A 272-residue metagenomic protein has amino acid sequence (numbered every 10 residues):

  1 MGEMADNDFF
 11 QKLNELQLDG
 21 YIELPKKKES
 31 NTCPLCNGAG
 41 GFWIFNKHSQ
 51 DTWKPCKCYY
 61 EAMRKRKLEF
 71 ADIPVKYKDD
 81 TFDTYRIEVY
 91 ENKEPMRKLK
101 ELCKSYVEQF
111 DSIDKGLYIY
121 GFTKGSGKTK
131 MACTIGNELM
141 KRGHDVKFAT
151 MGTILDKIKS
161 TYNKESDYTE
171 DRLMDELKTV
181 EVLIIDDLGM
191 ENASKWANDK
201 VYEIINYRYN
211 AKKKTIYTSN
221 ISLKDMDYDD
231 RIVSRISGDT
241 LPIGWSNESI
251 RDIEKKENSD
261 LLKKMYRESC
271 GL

Functional and structural regions predicted by a protein language model:
M1-E94, I253-L272: A short, basic N-terminal segment
G2-A5, D156-T161, M190-L272: Replace "adjacent to P-loop NTPase cores in ATP/GTP-dependent enzymes" with "adjacent to NTP-binding cores
C36, Y85, A132, T150 (+4 more regions): Conserved RecA-like P-loop NTPase ATPase core
I87-L117: Pre-Walker A (pre-P-loop) alpha-helix and adjacent loop at the N terminus of AAA/AAA+ ATPase modules, a conserved
E91-K100, F122, N137-T179: Short glycine-rich substrate-engagement loop in P-loop NTPases that contacts/grips substrate
S105-E108, K157-L183, D199, E203-Y207 (+1 more regions): Conserved alpha-helical scaffold flanking the Walker A/P-loop in AAA+ ATPase domains
I113-M131: Walker A/P-loop nucleotide-binding motif
H144-D145, T179-V182, A211-Y217: Loop/turn-to-beta-strand initiation segments
